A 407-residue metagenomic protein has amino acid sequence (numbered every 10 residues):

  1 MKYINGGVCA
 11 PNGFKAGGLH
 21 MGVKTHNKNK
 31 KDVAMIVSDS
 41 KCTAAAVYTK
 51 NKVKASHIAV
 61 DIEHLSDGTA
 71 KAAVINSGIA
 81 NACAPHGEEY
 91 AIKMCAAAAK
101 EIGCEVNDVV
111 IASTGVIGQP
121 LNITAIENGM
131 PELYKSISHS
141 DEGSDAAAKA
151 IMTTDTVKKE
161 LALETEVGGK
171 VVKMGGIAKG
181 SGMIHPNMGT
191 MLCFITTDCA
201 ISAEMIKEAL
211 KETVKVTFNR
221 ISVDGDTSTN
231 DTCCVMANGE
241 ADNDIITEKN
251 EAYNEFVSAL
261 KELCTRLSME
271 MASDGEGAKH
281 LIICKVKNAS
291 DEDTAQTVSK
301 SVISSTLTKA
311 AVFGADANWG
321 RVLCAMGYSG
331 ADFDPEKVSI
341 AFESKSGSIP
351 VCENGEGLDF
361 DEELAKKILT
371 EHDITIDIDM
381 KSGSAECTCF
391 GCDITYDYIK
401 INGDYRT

Functional and structural regions predicted by a protein language model:
M1-E89, K93, K100-T407: A structural signal for small-residue-enriched, beta-sheet-centric alpha/beta enzyme cores and oligomeric scaffold folds
